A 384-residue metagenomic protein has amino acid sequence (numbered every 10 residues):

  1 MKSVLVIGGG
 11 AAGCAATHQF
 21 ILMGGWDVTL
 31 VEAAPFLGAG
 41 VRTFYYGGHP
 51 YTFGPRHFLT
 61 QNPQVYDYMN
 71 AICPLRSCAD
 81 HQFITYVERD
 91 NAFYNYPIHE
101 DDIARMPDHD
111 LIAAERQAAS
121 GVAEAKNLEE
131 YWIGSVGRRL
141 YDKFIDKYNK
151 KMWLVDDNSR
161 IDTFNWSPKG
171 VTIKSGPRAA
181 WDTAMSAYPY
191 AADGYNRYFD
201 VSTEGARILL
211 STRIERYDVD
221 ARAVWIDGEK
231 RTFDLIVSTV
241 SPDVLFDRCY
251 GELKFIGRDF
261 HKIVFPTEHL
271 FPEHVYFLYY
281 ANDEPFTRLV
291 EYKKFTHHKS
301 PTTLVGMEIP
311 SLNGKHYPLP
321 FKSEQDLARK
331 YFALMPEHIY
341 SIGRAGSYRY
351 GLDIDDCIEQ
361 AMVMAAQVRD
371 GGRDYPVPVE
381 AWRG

Functional and structural regions predicted by a protein language model:
K2-L30: N-terminal Rossmann-like FAD-binding beta1-loop-alpha1 element of flavoenzymes
A12, F36, D243: Conserved Rossmann-like nucleotide-cofactor binding loop
I21-Y45: Glycine-rich FAD pyrophosphate-binding loop
M23, E215-D220, I226-K330: Mid-domain catalytic core of redox enzymes that form a hydrophobic substrate pocket/lid adjacent to a catalytic redox
F44-T52, A179-D182: Short glycine/proline- and charge-enriched loop/turn segments that cap or connect secondary-structure elements
G47-G121: Dinucleotide-binding Rossmann-like beta1-alpha1 core, especially the glycine-rich loop that anchors the ADP
A92, D102-T232: Active-site/ligand-binding neighborhood in enzyme catalytic cores
P97-I98, R288-G384: Conserved flavin/dinucleotide-binding core of flavoenzymes
